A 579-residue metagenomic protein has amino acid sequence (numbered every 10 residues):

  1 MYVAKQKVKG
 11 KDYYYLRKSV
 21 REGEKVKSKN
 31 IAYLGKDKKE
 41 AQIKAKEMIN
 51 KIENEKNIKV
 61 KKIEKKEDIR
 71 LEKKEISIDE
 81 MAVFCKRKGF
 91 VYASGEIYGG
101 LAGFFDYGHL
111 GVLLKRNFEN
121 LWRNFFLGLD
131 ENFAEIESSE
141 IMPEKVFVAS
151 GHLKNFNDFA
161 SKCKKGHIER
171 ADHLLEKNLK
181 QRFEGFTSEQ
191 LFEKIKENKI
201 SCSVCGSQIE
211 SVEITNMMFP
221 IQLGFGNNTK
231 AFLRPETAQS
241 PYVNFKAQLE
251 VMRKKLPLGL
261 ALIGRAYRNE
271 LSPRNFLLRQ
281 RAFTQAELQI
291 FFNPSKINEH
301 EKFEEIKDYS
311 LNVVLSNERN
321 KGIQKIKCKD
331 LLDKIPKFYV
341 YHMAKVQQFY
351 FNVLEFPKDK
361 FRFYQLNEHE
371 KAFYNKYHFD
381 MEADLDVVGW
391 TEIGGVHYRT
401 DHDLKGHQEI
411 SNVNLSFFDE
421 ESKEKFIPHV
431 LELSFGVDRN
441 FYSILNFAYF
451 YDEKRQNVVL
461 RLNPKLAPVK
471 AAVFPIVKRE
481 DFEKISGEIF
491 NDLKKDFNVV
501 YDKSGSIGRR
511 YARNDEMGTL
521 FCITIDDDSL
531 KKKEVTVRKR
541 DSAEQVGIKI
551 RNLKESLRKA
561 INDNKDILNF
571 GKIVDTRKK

Functional and structural regions predicted by a protein language model:
M1-I69: A positively charged, amphipathic N-terminal helix/segment that binds anionic biomolecules
D68-K579: NTP/phosphate- and nucleic-acid-binding module
